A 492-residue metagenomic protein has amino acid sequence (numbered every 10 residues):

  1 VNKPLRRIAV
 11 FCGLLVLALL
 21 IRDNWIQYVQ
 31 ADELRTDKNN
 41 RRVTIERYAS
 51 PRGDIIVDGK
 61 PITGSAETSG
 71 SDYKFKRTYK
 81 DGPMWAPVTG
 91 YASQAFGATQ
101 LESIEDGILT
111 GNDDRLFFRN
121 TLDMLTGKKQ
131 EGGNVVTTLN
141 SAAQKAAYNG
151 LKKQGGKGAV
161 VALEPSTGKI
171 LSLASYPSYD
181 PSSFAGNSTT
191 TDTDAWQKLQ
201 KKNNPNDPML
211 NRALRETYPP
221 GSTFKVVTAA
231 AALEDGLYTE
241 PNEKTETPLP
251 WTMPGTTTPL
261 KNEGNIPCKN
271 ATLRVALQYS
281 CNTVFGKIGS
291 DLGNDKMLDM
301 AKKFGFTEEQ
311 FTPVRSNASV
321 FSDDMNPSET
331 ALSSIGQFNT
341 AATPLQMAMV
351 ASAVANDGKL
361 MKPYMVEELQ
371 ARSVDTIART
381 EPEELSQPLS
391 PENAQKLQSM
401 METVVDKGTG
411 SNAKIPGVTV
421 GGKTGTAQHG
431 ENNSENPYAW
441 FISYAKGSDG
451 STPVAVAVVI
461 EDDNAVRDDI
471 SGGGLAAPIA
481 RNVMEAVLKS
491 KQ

Functional and structural regions predicted by a protein language model:
V1-A159, A174-T217: Extracytoplasmic/periplasmic proteins that interact with beta-lactams or build/remodel peptidoglycan
Q30, A66-T68, A92, L139-A143 (+6 more regions): A mature extracytoplasmic/lumenal domain signature
R52-D54, V160-V161, N242, E367: Generic short beta-strand
I56-G59, A162-S166, A355, A371: Short, acidic, Ser/Thr-enriched surface-loop or helix-capping motifs
K145, A465-V466: Short beta-strands and strand-coil junctions in structured, solvent-facing domains, enriched
I170-S222, V227-D463, G472: Beta-lactam-recognizing serine transpeptidase/beta-lactamase-like catalytic domain environment
I377-E383, M400, A476-Q492: Short, gly/Ser/Thr-rich active-site loops of penicillin-recognizing serine hydrolases
D468-G474: Glycine- and acidic-residue-enriched helix-capping/strand-helix junction motifs
